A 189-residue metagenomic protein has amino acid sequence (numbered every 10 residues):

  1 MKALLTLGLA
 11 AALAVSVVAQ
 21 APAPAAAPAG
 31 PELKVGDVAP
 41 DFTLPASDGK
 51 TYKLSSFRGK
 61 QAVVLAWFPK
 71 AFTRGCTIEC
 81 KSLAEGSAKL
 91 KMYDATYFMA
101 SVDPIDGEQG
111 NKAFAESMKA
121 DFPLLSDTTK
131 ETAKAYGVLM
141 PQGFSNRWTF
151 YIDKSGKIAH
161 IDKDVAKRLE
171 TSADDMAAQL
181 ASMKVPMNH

Functional and structural regions predicted by a protein language model:
M1-L4: Positively charged n-region of N-terminal signal peptides that target proteins for export
T6-S16: Bacterial N-terminal signal peptides
V18-D41: N-proximal helix/coil linker or "cap" segments that precede and/or mark the start of modular domains
P31-L33, T43-A62: A short beta-strand-turn-helix
K53-T77, K81: Short active-site neighborhood of thiol/selenol oxidoreductases, capturing the structured segment around
F72, T77-A120, T128-K134: Structural microenvironment flanking redox-active thiols in thiol-disulfide oxidoreductases
A120-F122, M140-F150: Structural micro-motif
S145-H189: Thiol-/selenol-based redox modules, centered on thioredoxin-like and closely related oxidoreductase domains
